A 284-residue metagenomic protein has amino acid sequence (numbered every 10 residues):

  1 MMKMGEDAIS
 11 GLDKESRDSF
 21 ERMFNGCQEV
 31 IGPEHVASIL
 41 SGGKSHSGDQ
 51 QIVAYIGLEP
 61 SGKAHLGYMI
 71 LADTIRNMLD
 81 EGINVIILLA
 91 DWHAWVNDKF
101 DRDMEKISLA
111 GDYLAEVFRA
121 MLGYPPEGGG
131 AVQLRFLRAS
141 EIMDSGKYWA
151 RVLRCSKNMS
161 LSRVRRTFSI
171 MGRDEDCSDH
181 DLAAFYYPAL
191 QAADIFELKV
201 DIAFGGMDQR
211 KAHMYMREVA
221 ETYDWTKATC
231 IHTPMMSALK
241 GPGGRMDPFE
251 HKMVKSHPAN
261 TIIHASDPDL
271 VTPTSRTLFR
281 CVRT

Functional and structural regions predicted by a protein language model:
M1-S61, R217, E221-K240, G244 (+4 more regions): Non-catalytic terminal extensions that flank enzyme cores
G11-N25, L58-A72, R135-E141, L161-G172: Short charge-dense sequence patches
C27, D103-H232: Divalent-metal (Mg2+/Mn2+/Ca2+)-assisted nucleotide/phosphate chemistry catalytic cores
E29-D98, A203-R210: N-terminal catalytic cores of NTP/NDP-binding nucleotidyl/phosphoryl-transfer enzymes
D80, Q209, Y223, V282-R283: A short hydrophobic/aromatic micro-motif that marks alpha-helical segments and, especially, helix-coil
L89-R102, T233-L239: Short connector loops at secondary-structure junctions
D101-M104, G244-M246: Short low-complexity, flexible loop/linker segments enriched in glycine and/or proline with clustered acidic
Y148-N158, G243-S256: Short, surface-exposed amphipathic charged segments that create phosphate/polyanion-binding patches used for binding
